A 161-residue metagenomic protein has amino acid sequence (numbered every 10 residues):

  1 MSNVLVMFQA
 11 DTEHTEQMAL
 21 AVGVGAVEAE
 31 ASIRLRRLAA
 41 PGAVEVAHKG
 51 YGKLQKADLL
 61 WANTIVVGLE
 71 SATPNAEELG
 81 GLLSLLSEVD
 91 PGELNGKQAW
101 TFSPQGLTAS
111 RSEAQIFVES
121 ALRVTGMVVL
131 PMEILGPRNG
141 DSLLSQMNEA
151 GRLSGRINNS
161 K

Functional and structural regions predicted by a protein language model:
M1-V89, L144-K161: N-terminal beta1-alpha1-beta2 submodule of the flavodoxin-like/Rossmannoid cofactor-binding fold
L35-A39, I65-V67, L94-W100, V129-G136 (+1 more regions): Short C-terminal domain-edge/linker segments immediately following a structured domain
L86-G96, L122: Short, conserved loop/helix-junction motifs that constitute active-site signature segments in enzyme catalytic cores
K97-S145: Short, glycine-/small-residue-rich phosphate/pyrophosphate-handling segment
